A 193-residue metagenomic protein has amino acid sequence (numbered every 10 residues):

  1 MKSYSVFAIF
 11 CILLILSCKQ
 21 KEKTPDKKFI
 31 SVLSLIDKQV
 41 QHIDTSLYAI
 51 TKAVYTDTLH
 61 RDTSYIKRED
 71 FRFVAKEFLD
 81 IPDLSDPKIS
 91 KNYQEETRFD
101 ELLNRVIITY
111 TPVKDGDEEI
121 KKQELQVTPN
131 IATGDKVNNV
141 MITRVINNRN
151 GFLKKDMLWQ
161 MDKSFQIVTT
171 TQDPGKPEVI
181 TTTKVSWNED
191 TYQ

Functional and structural regions predicted by a protein language model:
K2-I9: Sec-dependent signal peptide recognition, specifically the positively charged N-region followed immediately by
L14-S17: C-terminal motif of bacterial Sec signal peptides marking the signal peptidase cleavage site
K19-P25, I36: Bacterial lipoprotein signal-peptidase II cleavage site
D26-I30: Soluble non-cytosolic domains of exported or imported proteins
L35-S46: Structured segments of extracytoplasmic/periplasmic soluble domains in secreted or envelope-associated proteins
T45-I131: Surface-exposed acidic loop/strand-edge motifs in secreted or periplasmic proteins that form small linear binding
V106-Q193: Gly/Pro-enriched, hydrophobic low-complexity segments that function as extracytoplasmic propeptides/linkers
